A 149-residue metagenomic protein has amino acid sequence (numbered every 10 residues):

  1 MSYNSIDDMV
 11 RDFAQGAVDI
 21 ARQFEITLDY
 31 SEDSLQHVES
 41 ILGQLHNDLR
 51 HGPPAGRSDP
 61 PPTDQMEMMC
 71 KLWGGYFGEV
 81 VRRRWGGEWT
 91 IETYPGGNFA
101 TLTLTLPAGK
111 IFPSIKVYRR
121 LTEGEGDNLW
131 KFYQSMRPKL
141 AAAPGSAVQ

Functional and structural regions predicted by a protein language model:
M1-E67: N-terminal low-complexity, intrinsically disordered segments
S2, V81, W85-W89, D127 (+1 more regions): Proteins with a high burden of low-complexity, intrinsically disordered sequence enriched in S/T/G/P/A and R, requiring
S5, Q15, I91, S114 (+1 more regions): Intrinsically disordered, low-complexity regions enriched in small/polar residues
D19, Y30, E79-R82, I91 (+3 more regions): A generic structural signal for solvent-exposed, polar alpha-helical segments
L42-L45, R84-W85, R120-G124: Generic structural signal for hydrophobic core residues of well-folded globular domains
G52-A55, D59, N98, L102 (+1 more regions): Short, surface-exposed, charged/polar-biased interaction segments
D64-R120: Amphipathic protein-protein interaction modules
T101-Q149: A recognition module on extended beta-rich or small alphabeta surfaces enriched in W/G with H and D/E
